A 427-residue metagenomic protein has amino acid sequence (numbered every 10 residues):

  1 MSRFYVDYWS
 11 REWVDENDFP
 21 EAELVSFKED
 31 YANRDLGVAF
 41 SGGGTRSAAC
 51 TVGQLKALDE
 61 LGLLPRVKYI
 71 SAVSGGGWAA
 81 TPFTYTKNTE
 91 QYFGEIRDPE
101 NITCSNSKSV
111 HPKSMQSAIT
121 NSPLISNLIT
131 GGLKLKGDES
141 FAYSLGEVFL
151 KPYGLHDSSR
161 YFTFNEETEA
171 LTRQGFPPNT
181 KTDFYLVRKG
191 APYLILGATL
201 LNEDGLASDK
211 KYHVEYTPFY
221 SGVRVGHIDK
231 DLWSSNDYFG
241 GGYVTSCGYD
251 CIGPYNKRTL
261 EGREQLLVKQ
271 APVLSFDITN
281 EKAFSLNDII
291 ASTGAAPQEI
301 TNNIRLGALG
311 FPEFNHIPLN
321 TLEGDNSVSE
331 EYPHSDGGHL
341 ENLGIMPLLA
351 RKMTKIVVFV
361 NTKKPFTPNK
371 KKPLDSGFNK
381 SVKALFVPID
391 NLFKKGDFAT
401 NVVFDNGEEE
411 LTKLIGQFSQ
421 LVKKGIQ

Functional and structural regions predicted by a protein language model:
M1-R34: N-terminal charged/capping segments associated with class I S-adenosyl-L-methionine
L36-S41, T45-L64, G75-Q427: Patatin-like phospholipase A catalytic core
I70-A72: Conserved alpha/beta-hydrolase fold motif
